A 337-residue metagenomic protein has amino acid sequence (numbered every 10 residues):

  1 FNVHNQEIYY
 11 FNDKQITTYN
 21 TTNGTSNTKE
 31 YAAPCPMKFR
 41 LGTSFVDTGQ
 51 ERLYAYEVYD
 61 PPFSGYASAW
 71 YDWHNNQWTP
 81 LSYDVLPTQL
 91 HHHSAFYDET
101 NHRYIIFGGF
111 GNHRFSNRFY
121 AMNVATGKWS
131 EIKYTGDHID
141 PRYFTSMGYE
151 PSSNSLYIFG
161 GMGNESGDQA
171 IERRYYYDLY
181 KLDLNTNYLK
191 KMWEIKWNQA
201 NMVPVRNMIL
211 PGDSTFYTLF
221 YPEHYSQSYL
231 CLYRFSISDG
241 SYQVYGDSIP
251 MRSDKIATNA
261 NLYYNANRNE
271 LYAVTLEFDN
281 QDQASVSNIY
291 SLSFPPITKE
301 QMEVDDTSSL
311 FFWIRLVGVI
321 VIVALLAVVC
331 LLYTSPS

Functional and structural regions predicted by a protein language model:
F1-Y10, I16, P34-Y56, S68 (+8 more regions): Conserved short beta-strand element of beta-propeller blades
I8-E30: Beta-propeller domains
T28-P34, T79-D84, S130-G136, K191-I195 (+1 more regions): A short beta-strand motif characteristic of beta-propeller blades
A67-W73, N117-T126, E172-T186, L230-G240 (+1 more regions): Beta-propeller blade signature
G109-F110, G160-R174, Y221-S226, E277-A284: Short, conserved, GDST-rich strand-edge loop motifs in beta-rich repeat architectures
Y188-Q199, R206-P211, F216-S309: Membrane-proximal extracellular "stem/stalk" segments of glycoproteins immediately N-terminal to a transmembrane helix
W313-L331: Selective detector of the "anchor" transmembrane alpha-helix that sits immediately C-terminal
Y333-S337: Conserved small/polar residues in nucleotide/adenosyl-binding loops
